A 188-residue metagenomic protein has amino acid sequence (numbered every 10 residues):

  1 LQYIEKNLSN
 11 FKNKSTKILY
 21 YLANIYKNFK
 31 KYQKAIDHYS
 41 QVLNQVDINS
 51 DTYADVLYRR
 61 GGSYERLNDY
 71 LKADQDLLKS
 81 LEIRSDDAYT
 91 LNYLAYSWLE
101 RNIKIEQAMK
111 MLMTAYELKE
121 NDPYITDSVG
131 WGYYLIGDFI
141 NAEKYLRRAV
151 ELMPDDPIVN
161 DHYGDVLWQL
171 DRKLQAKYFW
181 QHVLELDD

Functional and structural regions predicted by a protein language model:
L1-I4, Y32, Y39, L77 (+3 more regions): Hydrophobic/aromatic packing residues within the alpha-helices of TPR/SEL1-like helical repeat arrays
N10-F11, Q45-N49, I83, L118 (+2 more regions): Structural marker of alpha-solenoid helical repeat scaffolds
N24, G62, Y96-S97, W131 (+1 more regions): Residue-level recognition of tetratricopeptide repeat
F29, L67, R101-N102, I136 (+1 more regions): Structural motif corresponding to the intra-repeat A-B loop/turn of tetratricopeptide repeats
